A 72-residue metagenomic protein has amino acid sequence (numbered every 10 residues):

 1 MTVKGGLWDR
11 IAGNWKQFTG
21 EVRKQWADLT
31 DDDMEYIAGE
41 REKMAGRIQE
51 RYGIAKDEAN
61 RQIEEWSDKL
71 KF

Functional and structural regions predicted by a protein language model:
M1-F72: Intrinsically disordered, low-complexity, hydrophilic segments
